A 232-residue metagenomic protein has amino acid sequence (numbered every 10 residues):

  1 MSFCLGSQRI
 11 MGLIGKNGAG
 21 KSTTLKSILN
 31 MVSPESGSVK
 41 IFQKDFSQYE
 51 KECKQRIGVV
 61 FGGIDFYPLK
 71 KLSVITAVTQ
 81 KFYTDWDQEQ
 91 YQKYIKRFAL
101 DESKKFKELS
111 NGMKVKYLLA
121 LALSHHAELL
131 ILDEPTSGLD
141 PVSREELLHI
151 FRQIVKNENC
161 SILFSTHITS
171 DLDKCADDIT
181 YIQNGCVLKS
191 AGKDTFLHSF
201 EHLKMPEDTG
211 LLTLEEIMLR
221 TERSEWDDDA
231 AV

Functional and structural regions predicted by a protein language model:
L5, G37-Q48, E52-C53: Conserved ABC transporter NBD signature motif
M11-K16: The feature captures the beta-strand-to-loop junction immediately N-terminal to the Walker
A19, P141-S143: Helix N-cap at the start of a conserved alpha-helix in ABC-type nucleotide-binding domains
L29: Helix-to-loop junction immediately C-terminal to a conserved catalytic motif
F61-Y117: ABC-family P-loop ATPase nucleotide-binding domains
L130-E134: Catalytic Walker B motif of ABC-type/P-loop ATPase nucleotide-binding domains
E145-N157: Helical segment within the ABC ATPase nucleotide-binding domain
